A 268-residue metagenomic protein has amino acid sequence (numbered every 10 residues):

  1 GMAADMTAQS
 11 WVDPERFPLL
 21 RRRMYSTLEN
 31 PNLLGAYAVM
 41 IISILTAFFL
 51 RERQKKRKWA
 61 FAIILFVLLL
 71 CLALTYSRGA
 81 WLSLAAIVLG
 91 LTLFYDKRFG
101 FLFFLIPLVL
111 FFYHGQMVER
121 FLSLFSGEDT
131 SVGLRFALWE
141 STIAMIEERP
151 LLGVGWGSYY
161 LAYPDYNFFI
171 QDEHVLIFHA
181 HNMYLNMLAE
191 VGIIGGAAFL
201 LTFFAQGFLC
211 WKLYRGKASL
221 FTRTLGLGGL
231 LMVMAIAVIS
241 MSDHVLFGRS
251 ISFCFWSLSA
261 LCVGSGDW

Functional and structural regions predicted by a protein language model:
G1-R22, S26-F94, R98-V109, A205-K212 (+2 more regions): Alpha-helical transmembrane segments of multi-pass inner-membrane proteins
V12-D13, P18-L19, F125-E140, L152-V191: Long extracytoplasmic/lumenal interhelical loops at the membrane interface of multi-pass membrane proteins
S26, N30, E140-I143, R149-L152 (+2 more regions): A conserved mid-to-late transmembrane alpha helix and its immediate loop/hinge that forms the functional core
L28-P31, T75-G79, I177-N182, D243-C254: Membrane-interface catalytic loops of GT-C/OST-like multi-pass glycosylation enzymes that act
A60-F61, S219-G229: Membrane-interfacial loop-to-transmembrane alpha-helix junctions, especially the N-terminal start
T75, L91-V132, F136-E148, W156: A membrane-periplasm/extracellular boundary helix in multi-pass inner-membrane enzymes that assemble envelope glycans
A85, R98-L105, L227-W268: Transmembrane alpha-helices of multi-pass inner-membrane enzymes
F208-T222: Alpha-helical transmembrane segments
